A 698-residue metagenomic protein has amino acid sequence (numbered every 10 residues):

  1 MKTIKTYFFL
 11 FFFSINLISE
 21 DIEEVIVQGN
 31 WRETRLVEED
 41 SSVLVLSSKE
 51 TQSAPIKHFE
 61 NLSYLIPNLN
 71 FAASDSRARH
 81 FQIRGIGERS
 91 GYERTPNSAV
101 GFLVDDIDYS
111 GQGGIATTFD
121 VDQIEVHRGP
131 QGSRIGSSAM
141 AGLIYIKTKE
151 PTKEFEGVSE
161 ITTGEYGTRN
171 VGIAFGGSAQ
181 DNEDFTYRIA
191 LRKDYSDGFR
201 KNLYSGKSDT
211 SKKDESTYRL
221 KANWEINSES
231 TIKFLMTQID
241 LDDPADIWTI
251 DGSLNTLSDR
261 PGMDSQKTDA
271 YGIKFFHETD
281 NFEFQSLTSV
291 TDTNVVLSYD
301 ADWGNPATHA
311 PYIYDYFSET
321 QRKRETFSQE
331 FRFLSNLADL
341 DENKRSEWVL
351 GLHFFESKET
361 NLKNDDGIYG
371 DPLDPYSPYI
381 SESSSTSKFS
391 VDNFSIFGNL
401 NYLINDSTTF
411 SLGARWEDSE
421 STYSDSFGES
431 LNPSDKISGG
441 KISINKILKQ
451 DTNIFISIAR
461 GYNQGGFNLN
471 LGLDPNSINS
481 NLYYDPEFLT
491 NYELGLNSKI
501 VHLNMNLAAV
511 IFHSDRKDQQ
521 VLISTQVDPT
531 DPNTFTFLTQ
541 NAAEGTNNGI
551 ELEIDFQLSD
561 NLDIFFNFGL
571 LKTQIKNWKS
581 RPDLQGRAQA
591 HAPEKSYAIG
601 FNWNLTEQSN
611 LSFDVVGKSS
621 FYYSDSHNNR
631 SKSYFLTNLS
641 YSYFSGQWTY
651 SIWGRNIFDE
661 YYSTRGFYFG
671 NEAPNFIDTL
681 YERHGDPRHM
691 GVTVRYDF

Functional and structural regions predicted by a protein language model:
E24, E60, H80-Q82, V126 (+2 more regions): N-terminal periplasmic accessory domains that precede and gate Gram-negative outer-membrane beta-barrel machines
E60, Y64-I107: Extracytoplasmic beta-strand/coil segments of soluble accessory domains associated with Gram-negative outer-membrane
G91-Y92, A99-P130: Short acidic/polar hinge/loop motifs at secondary-structure boundaries that mediate gating or recognition
E156-V158, T163-S196, R200-D243, K267-A270 (+9 more regions): Transmembrane beta-barrel wall of Gram-negative outer-membrane proteins
N223-E229, T237, F333-N336, R345-E347 (+7 more regions): Structural signature of Gram-negative outer-membrane beta-barrels, strongest in the C-terminal barrel of TonB-dependent
K274-A301, I447, N453-A459, Y483-I550 (+4 more regions): Membrane-embedded beta-barrel scaffold of Gram-negative outer-membrane proteins
L334-N336, W348-G351, L403-F410, H513-D515 (+2 more regions): Gram-negative outer-membrane beta-barrel transporters
G617-Y622, Y643-F698: C-terminal beta-signal and adjacent terminal beta-strands/loops of Gram-negative outer-membrane beta-barrel proteins
